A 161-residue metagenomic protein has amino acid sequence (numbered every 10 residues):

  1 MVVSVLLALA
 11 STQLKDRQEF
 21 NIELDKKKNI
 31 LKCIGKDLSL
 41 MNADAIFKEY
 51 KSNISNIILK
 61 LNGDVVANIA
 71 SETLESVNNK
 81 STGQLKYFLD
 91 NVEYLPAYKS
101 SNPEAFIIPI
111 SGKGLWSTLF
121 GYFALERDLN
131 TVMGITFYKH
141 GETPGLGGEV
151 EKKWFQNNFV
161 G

Functional and structural regions predicted by a protein language model:
M1-G161: Flexible, solvent-exposed loop/hinge segments and secondary-structure transition points
